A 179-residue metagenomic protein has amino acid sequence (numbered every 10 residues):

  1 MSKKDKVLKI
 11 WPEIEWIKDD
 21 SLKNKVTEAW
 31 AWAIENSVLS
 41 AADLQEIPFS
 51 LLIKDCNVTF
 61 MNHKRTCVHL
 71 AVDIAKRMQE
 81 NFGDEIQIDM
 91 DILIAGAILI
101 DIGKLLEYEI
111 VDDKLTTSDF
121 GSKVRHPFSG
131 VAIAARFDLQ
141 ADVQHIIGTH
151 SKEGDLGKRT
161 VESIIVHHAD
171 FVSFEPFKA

Functional and structural regions predicted by a protein language model:
M1-D113: Acidic/His-rich, divalent-metal-binding segments that scaffold phosphate/diphosphate chemistry
H63, I100, H126, H150-S151: Histidine-centered active-site/metal-ligand motif
H63, I88-D89, S122, H126 (+1 more regions): Residues at the start of alpha-helices and the adjacent loop-to-helix junctions
C67, R77, V124-R125, G148: Intrinsically disordered, low-complexity regions enriched for glutamine and histidine
G83-D84, I88, L93-I94, V131-A135 (+1 more regions): Histidine/acidic-rich helix-loop-helix segments that form or flank divalent-metal centers in metalloenzyme catalytic
K114-R136, I164: Divalent-cation-assisted or electrostatically stabilized phosphate/pyrophosphate-binding catalytic cores
